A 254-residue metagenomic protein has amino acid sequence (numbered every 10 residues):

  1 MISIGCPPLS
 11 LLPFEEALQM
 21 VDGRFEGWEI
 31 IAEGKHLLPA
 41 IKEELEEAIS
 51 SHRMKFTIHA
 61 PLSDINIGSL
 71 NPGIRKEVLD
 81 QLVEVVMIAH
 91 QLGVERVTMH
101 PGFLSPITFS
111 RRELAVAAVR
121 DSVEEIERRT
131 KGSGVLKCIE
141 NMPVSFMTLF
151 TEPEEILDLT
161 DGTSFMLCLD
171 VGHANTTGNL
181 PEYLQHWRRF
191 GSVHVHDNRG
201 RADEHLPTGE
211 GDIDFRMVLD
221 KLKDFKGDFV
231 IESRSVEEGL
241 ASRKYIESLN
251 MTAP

Functional and structural regions predicted by a protein language model:
M1-E84, H90, M166, T252-P254: N-terminal pre-domain/capping segments
M1-S3, L12-Q19, E95, L149-L157 (+2 more regions): Histidine-acidic metal/acid-base catalytic patches
P7-L9, I30-K35, P61-S63, G102-L104 (+4 more regions): Active-site beta-loop-alpha junctions enriched in small/polar residues
P13, L37-I41, E77-Q81, A115-S122 (+3 more regions): Soluble or luminal CAZymes and related metallo-dependent hydrolases
A17-G23, P39-T57, V86-G93, E127-G132 (+3 more regions): Acidic (Asp/Glu)-rich catalytic clusters
G27, T57, C138-I139, C168 (+2 more regions): Generic enzyme active-site microenvironment
D64-L70, S105-S110, G200-L206: A short acidic, helix-capping loop that chelates divalent metal ions and anchors anionic groups
P72-M166: Active-site acidic/histidine proton-transfer and metal-coordination neighborhood in alpha/beta enzyme cores
